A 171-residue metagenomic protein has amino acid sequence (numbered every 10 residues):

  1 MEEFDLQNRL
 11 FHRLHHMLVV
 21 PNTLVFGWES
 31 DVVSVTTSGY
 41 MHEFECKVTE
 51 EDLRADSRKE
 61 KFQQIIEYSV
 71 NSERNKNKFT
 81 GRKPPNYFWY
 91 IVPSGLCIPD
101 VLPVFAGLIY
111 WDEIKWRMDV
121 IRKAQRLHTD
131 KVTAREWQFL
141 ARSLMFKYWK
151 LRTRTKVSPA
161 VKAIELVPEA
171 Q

Functional and structural regions predicted by a protein language model:
M1-H12, S94-Q171: Non-catalytic C-terminal interaction segments of nucleic acid-processing enzymes
M1-W28, V35-T37: Acidic-basic catalytic patches of nuclease active cores, encompassing PD-(D/E)XK and other metal-cofactor nuclease
H12-H15, T36-S38, T80-P84, L102: Flexible, charged surface loops at secondary-structure boundaries
T23-V25, S38, T49, S94 (+1 more regions): Short, solvent-exposed coil/turn elements at secondary-structure transition points
S30-T49: Active-site beta-strand-loop-beta-strand hairpin of nuclease catalytic cores that positions key catalytic residues
D31-S34, I91, L108-Y110: Short, hydrophobic/aromatic-rich beta-strand segments within well-structured domains
K47-A106: Catalytic cores of nucleic-acid endonucleases
